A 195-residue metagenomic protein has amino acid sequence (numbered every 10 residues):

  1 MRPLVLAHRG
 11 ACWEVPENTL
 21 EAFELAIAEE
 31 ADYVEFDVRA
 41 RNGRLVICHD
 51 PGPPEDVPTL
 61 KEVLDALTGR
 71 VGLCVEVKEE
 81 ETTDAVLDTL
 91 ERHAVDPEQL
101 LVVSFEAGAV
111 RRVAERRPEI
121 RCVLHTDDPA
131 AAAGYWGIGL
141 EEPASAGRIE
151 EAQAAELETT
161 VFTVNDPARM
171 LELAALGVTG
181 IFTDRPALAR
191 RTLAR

Functional and structural regions predicted by a protein language model:
M1-R195: Phosphate-group recognition and catalysis centered on beta-loop-alpha active-site segments
